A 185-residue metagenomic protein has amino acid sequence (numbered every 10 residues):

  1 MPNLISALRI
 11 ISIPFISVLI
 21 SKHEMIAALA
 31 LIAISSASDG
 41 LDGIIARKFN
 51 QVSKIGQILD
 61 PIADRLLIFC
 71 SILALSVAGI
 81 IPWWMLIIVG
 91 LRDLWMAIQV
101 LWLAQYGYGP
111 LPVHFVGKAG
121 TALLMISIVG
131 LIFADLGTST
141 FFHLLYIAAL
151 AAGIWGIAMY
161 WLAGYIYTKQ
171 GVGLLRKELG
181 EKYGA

Functional and structural regions predicted by a protein language model:
M1-A185: Alpha-helical transmembrane bundles and membrane-interface segments of multipass inner-membrane proteins
